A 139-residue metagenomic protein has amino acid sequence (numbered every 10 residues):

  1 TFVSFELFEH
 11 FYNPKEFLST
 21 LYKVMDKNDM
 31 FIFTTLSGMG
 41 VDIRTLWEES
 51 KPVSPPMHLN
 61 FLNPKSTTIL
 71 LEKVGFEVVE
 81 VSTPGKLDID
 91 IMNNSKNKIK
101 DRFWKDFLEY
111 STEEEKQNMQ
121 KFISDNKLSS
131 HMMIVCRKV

Functional and structural regions predicted by a protein language model:
T1-E49, F61-F76, Y110, H131-K138: Conserved SAM-binding loop
H10, K51-S54, Q120: Short, functionally important structural connectors and interaction interfaces within domains
I43, S54-P55, L59, I89: Generic structural "secondary-structure junction" signal
L46, M57, S82-P84: Conserved acidic-Pro-Pro-aromatic motif
L46-P55, S95-F103: Short glycine/proline- and charge-enriched loop/turn segments that cap or connect secondary-structure elements
M57, K65, I91-N93: Solvent-exposed, flexible loop/coil residues
E77-V81: Short, well-structured beta-strand/strand-turn elements
S82-V139: A C-terminal cap/extension of S-adenosyl-L-methionine-dependent methyltransferases that defines the acceptor-substrate
